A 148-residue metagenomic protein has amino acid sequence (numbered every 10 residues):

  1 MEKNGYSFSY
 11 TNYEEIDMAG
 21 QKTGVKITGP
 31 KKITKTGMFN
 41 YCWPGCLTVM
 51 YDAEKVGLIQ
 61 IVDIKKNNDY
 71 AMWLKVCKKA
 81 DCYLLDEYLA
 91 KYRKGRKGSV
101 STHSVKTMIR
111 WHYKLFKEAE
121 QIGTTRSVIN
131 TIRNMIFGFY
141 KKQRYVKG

Functional and structural regions predicted by a protein language model:
M1-F8: Conserved donor-nucleotide/metal-binding helix-loop-beta segment in metal-dependent transferases, i.e., the alpha-helix
F8-T11, M18-T107, W111: Conserved nucleotide-sugar donor-binding catalytic segment
Y83, L89, S101-G148: Non-catalytic, C-terminal membrane-associated alpha-helical segments of glycosyltransferases
